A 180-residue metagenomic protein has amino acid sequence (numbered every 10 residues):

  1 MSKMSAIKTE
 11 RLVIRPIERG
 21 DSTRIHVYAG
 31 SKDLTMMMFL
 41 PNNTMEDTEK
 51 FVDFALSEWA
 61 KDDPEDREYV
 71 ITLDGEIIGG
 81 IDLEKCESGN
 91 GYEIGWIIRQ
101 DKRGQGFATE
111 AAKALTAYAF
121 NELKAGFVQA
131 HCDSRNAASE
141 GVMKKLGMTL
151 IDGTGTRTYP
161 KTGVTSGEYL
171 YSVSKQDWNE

Functional and structural regions predicted by a protein language model:
M1-M36, D53, V70-E180: Acyl-donor (CoA/ACP) binding surface of acyl/acetyltransferases
A29, M38, W59-K61: Hydrophobic residues in alpha-helical segments
D33-L56: Conserved GNAT-fold acetyl-CoA-binding loop/helix
L34, N43, K61-P64, V128: Secondary-structure boundary/capping residues
N43-T44, R67, R135: Short, conserved alpha-helical segments within structured domains
L56-Y69, G79: A short helix-loop-beta-strand connector motif used in the catalytic cores of GNAT acetyltransferases and, in some
